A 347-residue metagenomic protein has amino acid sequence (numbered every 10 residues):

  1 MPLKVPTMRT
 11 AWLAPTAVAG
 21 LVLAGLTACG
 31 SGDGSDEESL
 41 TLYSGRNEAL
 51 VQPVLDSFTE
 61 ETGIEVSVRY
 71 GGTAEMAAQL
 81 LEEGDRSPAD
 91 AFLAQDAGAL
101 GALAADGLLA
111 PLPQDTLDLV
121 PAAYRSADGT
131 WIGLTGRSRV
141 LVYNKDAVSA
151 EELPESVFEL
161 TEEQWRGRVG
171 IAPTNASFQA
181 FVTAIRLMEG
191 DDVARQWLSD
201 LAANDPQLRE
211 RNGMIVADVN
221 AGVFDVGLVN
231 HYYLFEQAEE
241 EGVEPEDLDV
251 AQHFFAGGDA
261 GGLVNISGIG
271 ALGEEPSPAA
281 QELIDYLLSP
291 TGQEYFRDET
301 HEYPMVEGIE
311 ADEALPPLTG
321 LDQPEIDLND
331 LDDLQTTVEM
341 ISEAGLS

Functional and structural regions predicted by a protein language model:
G25-A28: C-terminal motif of bacterial Sec signal peptides marking the signal peptidase cleavage site
G30-G32: Bacterial signal peptide processing site
G45-E65: Short, polar/charged alpha-helical segment
G45-Q52, G71-E75, L81, S87-F224 (+2 more regions): Extracytoplasmic ligand-binding site segments that recognize negatively charged/polar headgroups
G98-A102, D225-D249: A ligand-binding cleft/hinge motif common to bilobed small-molecule-binding domains
R137, L198-A202, L208-R209, E246-G273: Periplasmic-binding protein-like
V140-A147, V264-P278, Y286, Y295-E299: A bilobed periplasmic-binding-protein/Venus flytrap-type ligand-binding module shared by bacterial periplasmic
G167-A172, Y286-I309: Periplasmic-binding protein-like
